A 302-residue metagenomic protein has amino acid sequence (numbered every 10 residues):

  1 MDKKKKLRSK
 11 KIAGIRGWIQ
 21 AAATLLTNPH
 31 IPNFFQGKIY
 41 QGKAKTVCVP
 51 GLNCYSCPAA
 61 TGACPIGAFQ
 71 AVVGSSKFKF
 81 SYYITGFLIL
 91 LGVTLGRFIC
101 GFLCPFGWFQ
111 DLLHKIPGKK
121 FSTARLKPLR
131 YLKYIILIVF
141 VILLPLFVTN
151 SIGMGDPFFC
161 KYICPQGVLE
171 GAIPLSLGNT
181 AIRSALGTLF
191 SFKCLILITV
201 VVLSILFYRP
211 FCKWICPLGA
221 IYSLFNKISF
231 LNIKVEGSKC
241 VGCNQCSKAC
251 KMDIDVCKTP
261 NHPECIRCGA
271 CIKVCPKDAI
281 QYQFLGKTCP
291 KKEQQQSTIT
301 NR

Functional and structural regions predicted by a protein language model:
M1-C257, P263-R302: Non-ligating segments of multi-cofactor redox enzymes
